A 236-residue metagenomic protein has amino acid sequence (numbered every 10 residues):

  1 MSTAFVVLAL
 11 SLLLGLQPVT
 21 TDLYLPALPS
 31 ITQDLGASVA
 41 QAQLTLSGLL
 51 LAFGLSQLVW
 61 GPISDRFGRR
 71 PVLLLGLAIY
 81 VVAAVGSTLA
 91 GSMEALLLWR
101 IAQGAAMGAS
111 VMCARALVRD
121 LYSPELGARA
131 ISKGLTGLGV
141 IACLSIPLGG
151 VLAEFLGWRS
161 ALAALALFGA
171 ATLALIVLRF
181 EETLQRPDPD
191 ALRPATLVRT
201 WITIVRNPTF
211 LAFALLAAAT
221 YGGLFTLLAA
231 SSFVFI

Functional and structural regions predicted by a protein language model:
D22, L50-L58, A142-C143: Residue-level signature of mid-helix packing/kink "hotspots" within the transmembrane helices of 12-pass Major
A27-L55: Extracellular/periplasmic helix-loop-helix junction of adjacent transmembrane segments in MFS-like secondary
D34-G36, G68, L89-A95, A106 (+1 more regions): Helix-breaking motifs and short loop linkers at transmembrane-helix boundaries and internal kinks in secondary membrane
L55-E94: Conserved MFS/SLC helix-loop-helix module at the cytosolic interface between two early adjacent transmembrane helices
E94-R100, A212-F213: Short hydrophobic/alpha-helical segments at membrane-entry points of transmembrane helices in Major Facilitator
A95, P124, S132-L178: Helix-loop-helix hairpin linking two adjacent transmembrane segments in secondary transporters
W99-V140: Cytoplasmic helix-loop-helix junction between adjacent transmembrane helices in 12-TM secondary transporters
T183-F213: Juxtamembrane intracellular "pre-TM" segments in multi-pass secondary transporters
